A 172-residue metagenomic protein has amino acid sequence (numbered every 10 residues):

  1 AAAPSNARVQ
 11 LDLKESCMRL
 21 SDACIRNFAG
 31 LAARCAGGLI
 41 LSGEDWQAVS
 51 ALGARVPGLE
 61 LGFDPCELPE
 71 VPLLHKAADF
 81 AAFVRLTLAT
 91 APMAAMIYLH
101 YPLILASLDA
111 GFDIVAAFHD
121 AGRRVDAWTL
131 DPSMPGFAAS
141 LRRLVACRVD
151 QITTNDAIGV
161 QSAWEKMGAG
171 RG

Functional and structural regions predicted by a protein language model:
A3-V9, E15-G172: Short loop-to-alpha-helix "cap/lid" segments that border enzyme active sites across diverse enzyme classes
